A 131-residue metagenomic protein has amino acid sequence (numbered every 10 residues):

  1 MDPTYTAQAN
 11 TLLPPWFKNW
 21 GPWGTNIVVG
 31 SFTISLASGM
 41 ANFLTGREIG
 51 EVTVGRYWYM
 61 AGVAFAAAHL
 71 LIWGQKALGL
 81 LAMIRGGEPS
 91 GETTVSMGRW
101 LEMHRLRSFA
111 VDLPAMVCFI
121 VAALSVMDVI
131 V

Functional and structural regions predicted by a protein language model:
M1, A67-E88: Inner-leaflet juxtamembrane helices
M1-T33, G86-M97: Interfacial loop at the N-terminal end of multi-pass membrane proteins
T25-V28, V95-P114: Individual transmembrane alpha-helices with interfacial aromatic-anchor signatures
G30-A37, A41, A61-A64, A68 (+2 more regions): Lipid-exposed faces of alpha-helical membrane segments in multi-pass integral membrane proteins
F32-I49, Q75-L78: Membrane-helix exit/interface motif
E48-A67: Interfacial segments of alpha-helical transmembrane regions
I120-V131: Juxtamembrane boundary at the C-terminal end of a transmembrane helix
